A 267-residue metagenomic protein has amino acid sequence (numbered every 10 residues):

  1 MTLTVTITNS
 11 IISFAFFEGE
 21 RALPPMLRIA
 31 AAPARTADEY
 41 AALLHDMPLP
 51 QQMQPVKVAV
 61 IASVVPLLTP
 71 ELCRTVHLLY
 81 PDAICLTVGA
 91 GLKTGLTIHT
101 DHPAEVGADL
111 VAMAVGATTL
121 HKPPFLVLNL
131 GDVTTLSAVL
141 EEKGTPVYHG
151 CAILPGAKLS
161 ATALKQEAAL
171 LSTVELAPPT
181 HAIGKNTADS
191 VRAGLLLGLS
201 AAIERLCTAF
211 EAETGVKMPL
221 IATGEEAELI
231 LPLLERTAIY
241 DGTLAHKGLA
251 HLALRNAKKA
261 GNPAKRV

Functional and structural regions predicted by a protein language model:
M1-L92: N-terminal glycine/serine-rich phosphate-binding loop of ATP-dependent small-molecule kinases, especially carbohydrate
M1-P25, A117, H121-Y148, L164 (+1 more regions): Gly/Thr-rich phosphate-binding beta-strand-loop-beta motif of the actin/hexokinase/Hsp70
N9, V106-G107, Y240-A245: Short glycine/threonine-rich catalytic loop with a Thr-x-Gly-x-Asp
A32-T36, T100, A104-A108, M113-P124 (+4 more regions): Glycine-rich phosphate-binding loop plus the immediately following alpha-helix
P50-E105, K143-G150, G156, K185-L196 (+3 more regions): Short beta-strand-loop/turn "lid" adjacent to the catalytic site in phosphate-handling enzymes
P50-Q54, L120-K122, E213-V216: Glycine-rich phosphate-binding loop signature in dinucleotide/nucleotide-binding domains
A83, T119-L120, A201, A257: Non-catalytic structural scaffold of enzyme domains
L126, S160-V267: ATP-binding/phosphotransfer module of carbohydrate and carboxylate kinases, centering on a glycine-rich
